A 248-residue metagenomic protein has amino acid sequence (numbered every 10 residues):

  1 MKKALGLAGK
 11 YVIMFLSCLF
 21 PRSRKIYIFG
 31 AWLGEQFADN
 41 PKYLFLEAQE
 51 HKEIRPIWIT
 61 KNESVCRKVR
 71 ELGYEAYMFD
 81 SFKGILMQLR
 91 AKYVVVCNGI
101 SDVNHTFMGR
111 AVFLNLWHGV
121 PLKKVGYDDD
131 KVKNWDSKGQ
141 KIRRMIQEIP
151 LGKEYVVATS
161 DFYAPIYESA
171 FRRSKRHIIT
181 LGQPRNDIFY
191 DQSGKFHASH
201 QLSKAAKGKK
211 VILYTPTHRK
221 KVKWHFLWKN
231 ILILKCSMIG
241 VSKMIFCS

Functional and structural regions predicted by a protein language model:
M1, N62, G208-K209: Generic cytosolic/nucleocytoplasmic N-terminal low-complexity/intrinsically disordered segments
M1-L33: Membrane-proximal basic amphipathic "stem/tether" segments
M14-R22, Q147-E148, Q201-A205: Short boundary motifs at domain starts and secondary-structure transition points
R24-K25, A111, K209-I212: Nucleotide donor/acceptor-binding cores
I26-Q192: Active-site and donor-binding regions of nucleotide-sugar-utilizing enzymes
A38-E47, K52, A170, I178 (+1 more regions): Conserved catalytic-core segment of nucleotide-activated headgroup transferases in glycan assembly
